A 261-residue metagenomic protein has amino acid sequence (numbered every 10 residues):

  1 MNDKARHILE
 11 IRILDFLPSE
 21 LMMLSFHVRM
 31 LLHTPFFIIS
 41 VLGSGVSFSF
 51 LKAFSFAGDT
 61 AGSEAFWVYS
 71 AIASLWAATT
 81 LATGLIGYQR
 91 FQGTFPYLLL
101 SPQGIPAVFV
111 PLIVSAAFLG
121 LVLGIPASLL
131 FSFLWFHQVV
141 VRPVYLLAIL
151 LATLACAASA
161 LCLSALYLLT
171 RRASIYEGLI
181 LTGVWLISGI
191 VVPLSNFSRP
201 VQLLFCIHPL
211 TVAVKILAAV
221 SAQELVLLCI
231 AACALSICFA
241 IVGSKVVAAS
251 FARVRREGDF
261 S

Functional and structural regions predicted by a protein language model:
M1-L42: Aromatic- and glycine-rich beta-strand/loop motifs that create alpha-glucan
N2-H7, L235-S261: Junction motif at the cytosolic side of a transmembrane helix
M22-M30, P96-L100, L168-R171, C206 (+2 more regions): Short amphipathic alpha-helical coupling elements at transmembrane boundaries
M30-A57, W67-A77, G183, A234-A240: Hydrophobic alpha-helical transmembrane segments of multi-pass membrane transport/permease proteins
S49, A53, S74, A78 (+5 more regions): Membrane-embedded alpha-helical segments of multi-pass transporters/permeases
E64-F131: Hydrophobic alpha-helical transmembrane segments of multi-pass membrane transport proteins
I105, I113-E177, E224-S236, A240-V242: Alpha-helical transmembrane segments and their short interhelical loops
L168-I207, T211: Transmembrane helix segments
